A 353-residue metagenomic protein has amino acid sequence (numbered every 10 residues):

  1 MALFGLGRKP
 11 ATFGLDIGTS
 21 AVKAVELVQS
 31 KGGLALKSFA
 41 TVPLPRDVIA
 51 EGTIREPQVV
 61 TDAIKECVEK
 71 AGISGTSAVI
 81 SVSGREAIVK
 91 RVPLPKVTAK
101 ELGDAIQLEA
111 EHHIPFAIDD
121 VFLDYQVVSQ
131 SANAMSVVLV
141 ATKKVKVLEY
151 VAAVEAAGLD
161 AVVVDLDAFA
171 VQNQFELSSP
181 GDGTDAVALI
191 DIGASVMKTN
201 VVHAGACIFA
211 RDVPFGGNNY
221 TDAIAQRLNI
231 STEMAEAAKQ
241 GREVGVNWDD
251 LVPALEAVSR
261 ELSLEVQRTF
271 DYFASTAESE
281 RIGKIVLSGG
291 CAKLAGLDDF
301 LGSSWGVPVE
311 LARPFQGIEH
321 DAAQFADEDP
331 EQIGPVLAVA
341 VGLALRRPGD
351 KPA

Functional and structural regions predicted by a protein language model:
M1-E109, L148-V151, G158-D160, D185: Non-catalytic, solvent-exposed interaction/assembly segments
T12-F13, T19, E26-K37, S74 (+2 more regions): Small-residue (GG/TT-enriched) beta-loop-alpha framework at ligand/catalytic clefts
L36-T41, S81-S83, Y125-V127, E236-R242: Flexible hinge/switch segments at interdomain interfaces of large molecular machines
I64-S77, I230, Q267-K284: Phosphate/pyrophosphate-binding loops at sites that engage ATP/ADP/AMP, CoA/4′-phosphopantetheine, polyphosphate
S77, S81-S179, K284, P314-A322 (+3 more regions): Active-site neighborhood for divalent-cation/phosphate handling
D222, A235-K284, C291, V339: Adenine-nucleotide phosphate-binding core of ATP-dependent small-molecule kinases
V258, E280-E310, P314-Q316: Glycine-rich phosphate-binding loops at beta-strand->alpha-helix junctions
E331-A353: Acidic, glycine/GT-rich loop-and beta-edge segments that sit at the periphery of enzyme/chaperone cores
